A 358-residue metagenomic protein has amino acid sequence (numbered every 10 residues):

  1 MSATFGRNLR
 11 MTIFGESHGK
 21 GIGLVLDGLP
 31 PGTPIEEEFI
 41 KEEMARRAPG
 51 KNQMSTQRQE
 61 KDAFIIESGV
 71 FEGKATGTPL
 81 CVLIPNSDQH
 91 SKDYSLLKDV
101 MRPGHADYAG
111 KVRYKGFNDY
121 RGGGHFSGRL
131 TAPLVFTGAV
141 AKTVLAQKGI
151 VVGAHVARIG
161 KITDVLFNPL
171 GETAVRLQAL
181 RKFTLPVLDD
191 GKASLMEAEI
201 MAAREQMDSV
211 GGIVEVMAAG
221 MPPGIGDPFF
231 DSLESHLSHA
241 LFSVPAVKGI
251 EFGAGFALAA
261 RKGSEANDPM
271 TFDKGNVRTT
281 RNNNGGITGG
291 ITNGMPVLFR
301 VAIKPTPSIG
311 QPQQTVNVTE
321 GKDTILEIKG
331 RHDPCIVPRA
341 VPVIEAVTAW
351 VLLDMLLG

Functional and structural regions predicted by a protein language model:
M1-R58: N-terminal, positively charged regions that mediate nucleic acid binding
R10, V82, S308-G358: Internal helix-turn-beta structural module
R10-G15, N118-L130, P223-D227, N282-I287 (+1 more regions): A short glycine/serine-rich beta->alpha loop
F14-K20, M207-V210, V214-D323: Glycine-rich anion/phosphate-binding loop at the beta-strand->alpha-helix junction
K20-G32, G128-I150, D231-H239, M295-V297 (+2 more regions): Alpha-helical support elements that line or immediately flank enzyme active sites and cofactor-binding pockets
E43-P103, D107-A109: Glycine-rich, N-terminal phosphate-binding loop and its surrounding beta-alpha-beta segment
K98-G124, T315-H332: Short acidic, glycine/tyrosine-flanked loop/strand segments centered on an H-E-D-like triad
R113-G226: Glycine-rich, mobile lid/loop segments that gate access to catalytic sites or pores
